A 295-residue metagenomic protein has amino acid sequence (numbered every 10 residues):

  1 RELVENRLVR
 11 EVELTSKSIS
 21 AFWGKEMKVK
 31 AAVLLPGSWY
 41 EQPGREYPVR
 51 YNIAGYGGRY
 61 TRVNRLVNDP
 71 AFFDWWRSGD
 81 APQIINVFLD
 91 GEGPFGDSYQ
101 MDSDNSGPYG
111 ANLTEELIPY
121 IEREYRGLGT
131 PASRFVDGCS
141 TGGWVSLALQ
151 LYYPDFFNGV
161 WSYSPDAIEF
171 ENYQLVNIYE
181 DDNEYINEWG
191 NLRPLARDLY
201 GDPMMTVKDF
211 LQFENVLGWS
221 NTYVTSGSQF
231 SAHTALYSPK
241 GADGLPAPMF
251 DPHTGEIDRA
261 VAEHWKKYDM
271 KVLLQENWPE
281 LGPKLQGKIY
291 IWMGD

Functional and structural regions predicted by a protein language model:
R1-D295: Non-catalytic cap/lid and distal C-terminal segments of serine-dependent acyl enzymes
